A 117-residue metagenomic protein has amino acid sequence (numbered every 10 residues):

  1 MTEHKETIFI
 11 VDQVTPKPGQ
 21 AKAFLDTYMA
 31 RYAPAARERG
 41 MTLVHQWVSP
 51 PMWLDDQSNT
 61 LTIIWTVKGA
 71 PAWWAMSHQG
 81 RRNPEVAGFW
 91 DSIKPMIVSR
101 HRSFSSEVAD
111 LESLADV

Functional and structural regions predicted by a protein language model:
M1-K5, D116-V117: Basic/polar N-terminal segments that are highly enriched at the extreme N-terminus, encompassing both cleavable
T2-H4, D26-H45, D56-Q57, T66-S105: An amphipathic, aromatic/His-enriched active-site/gating alpha helix that lines ligand/cofactor pockets
I8-V14, T62: Active-site-flanking beta-strand signature of metal-NTP-handling nucleotidyl enzymes and homologous cyclase-like
V11-Q13, S103-E107: Short amphipathic
P16-F24: Short, surface-exposed ligand-recognition loops at beta-strand->loop->(often short) alpha-helix junctions that present
W47-W53: Short, solvent-exposed loop/turn elements at beta->coil junctions and helix N-caps that rim active or binding pockets
S105-V117: Acidic/histidine-enriched, glycine/proline-rich intrinsically disordered or flexible terminal extensions
